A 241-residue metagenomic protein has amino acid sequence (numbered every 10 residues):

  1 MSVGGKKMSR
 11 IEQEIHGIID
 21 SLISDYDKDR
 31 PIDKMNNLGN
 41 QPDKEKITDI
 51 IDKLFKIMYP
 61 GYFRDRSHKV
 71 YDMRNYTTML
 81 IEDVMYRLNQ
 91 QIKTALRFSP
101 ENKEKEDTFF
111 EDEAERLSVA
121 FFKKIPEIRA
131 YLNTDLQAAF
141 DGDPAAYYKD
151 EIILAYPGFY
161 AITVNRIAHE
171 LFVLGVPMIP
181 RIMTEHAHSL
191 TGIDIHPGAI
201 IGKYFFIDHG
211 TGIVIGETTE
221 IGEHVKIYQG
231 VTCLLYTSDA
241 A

Functional and structural regions predicted by a protein language model:
M1-I182: Terminal amphipathic alpha-helical/low-complexity segments used for targeting or macromolecular assembly
L154-Y156, P197, L235: Generic structural "secondary-structure junction" signal
G158, L174, M178, H196 (+2 more regions): A short glycine-/small-residue-rich loop at the edge of a beta-strand within enzyme catalytic domains
I167, E185, T232-L234: Double-stranded beta-helix
P177-P180, T184-I193: Membrane-interfacial amphipathic helices and adjacent loop/beta segments that form the lipid-substrate binding surface
A187, I193, A199-I207, T211-I213 (+2 more regions): A structural motif detector for beta-strand N-caps
Y236-A241: Conserved small/polar residues in nucleotide/adenosyl-binding loops
